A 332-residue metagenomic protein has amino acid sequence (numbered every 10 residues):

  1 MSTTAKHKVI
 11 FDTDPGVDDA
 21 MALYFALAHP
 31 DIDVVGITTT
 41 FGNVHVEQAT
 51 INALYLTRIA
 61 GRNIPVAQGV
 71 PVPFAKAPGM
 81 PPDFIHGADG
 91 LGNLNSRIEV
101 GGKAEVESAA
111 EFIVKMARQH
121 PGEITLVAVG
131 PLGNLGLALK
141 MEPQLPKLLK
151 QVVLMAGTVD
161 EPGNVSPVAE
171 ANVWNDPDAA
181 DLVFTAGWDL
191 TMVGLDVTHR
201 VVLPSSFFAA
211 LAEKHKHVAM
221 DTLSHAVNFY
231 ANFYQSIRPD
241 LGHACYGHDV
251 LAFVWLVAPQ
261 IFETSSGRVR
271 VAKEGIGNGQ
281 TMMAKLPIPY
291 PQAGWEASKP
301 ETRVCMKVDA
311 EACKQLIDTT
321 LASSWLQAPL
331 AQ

Functional and structural regions predicted by a protein language model:
S2, H7, T50-Q119, K299-D318 (+2 more regions): Metal-dependent C-N hydrolase catalytic cores
S2-T13, V17-Y55, D89, N95-R200 (+1 more regions): Active-site histidine-anchored catalytic micro-motif
T3-H7, F25-V34, W174, D178 (+1 more regions): Conformational coupling and interaction surfaces
P15, T38-F41, V70-V72, G275 (+1 more regions): Short glycine-rich, polar/acidic loop-and-turn segments at beta strand-coil junctions
V44-Q48, N52, F74-A75, T158-P162 (+1 more regions): Short, mixed-charge aromatic SLiMs
V66, V183, F253: A residue-level signal for conserved active-site and pocket-lining positions in enzyme catalytic cores
P81, G87-G90, N164-E170, H199 (+3 more regions): Glycine-rich, flexible loop/turn motifs
H86, N134, H248: Histidine-centered active-site/metal-ligand motif
